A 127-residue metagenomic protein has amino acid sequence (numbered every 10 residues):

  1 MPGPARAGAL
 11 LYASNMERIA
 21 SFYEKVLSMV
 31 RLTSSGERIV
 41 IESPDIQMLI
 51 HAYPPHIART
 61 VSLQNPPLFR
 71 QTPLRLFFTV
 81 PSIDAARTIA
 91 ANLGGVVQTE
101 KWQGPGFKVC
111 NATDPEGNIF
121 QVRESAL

Functional and structural regions predicted by a protein language model:
M1-A7, M29-T79, R87-T113, E124-L127: Vicinal oxygen chelate
A9-S14: Long, hydrophobic N-terminal alpha-helical segment
I19-E24, A90, G117: Conserved active-site tyrosine of GNAT-family acetyltransferases
A85, N118: Conserved Rossmann-like nucleotide-cofactor binding loop
I119-R123: Short C-terminal beta-strand
